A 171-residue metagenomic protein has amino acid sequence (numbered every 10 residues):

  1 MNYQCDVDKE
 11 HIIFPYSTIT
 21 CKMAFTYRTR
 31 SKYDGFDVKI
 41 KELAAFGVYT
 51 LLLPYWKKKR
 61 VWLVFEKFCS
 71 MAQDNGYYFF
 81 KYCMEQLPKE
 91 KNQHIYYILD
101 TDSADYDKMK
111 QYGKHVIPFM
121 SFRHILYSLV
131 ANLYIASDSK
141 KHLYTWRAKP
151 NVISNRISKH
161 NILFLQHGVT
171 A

Functional and structural regions predicted by a protein language model:
M1-V61: Basic, ligand-binding patches in group-transfer machinery, especially extracytoplasmic/periplasmic segments
V61-A171: Active-site and donor-binding regions of nucleotide-sugar-utilizing enzymes
